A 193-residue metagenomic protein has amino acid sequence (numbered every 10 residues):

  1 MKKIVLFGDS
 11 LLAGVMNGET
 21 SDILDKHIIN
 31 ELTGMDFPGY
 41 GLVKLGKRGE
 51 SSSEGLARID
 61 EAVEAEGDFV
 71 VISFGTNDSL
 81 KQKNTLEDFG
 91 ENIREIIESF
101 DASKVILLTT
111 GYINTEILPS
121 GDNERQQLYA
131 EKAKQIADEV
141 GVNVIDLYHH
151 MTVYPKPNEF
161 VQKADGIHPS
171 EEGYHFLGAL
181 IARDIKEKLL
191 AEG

Functional and structural regions predicted by a protein language model:
M1-G46, R58-E66: Serine-esterase "nucleophile elbow" of acetyl-processing enzymes
P38, E54-G193: Alpha-helical cap/lid subdomain in secreted, periplasmic, or secretory-pathway luminal O-acyl-processing enzymes
R48-E50: Alpha-helical substrate-recognition element adjacent to the catalytic core
